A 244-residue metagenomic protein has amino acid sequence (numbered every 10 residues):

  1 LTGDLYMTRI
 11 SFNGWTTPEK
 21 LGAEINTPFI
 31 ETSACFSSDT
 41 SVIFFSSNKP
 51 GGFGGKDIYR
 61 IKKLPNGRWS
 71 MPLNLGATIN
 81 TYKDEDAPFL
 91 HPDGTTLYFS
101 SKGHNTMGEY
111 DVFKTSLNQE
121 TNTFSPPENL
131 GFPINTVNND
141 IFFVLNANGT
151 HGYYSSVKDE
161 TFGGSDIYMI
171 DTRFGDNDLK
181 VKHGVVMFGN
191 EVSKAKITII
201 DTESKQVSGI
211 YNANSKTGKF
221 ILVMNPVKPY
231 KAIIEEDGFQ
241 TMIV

Functional and structural regions predicted by a protein language model:
L1-K196, E203, G209-I233, F239-V244: Short, conserved micro-motifs composed of acidic
